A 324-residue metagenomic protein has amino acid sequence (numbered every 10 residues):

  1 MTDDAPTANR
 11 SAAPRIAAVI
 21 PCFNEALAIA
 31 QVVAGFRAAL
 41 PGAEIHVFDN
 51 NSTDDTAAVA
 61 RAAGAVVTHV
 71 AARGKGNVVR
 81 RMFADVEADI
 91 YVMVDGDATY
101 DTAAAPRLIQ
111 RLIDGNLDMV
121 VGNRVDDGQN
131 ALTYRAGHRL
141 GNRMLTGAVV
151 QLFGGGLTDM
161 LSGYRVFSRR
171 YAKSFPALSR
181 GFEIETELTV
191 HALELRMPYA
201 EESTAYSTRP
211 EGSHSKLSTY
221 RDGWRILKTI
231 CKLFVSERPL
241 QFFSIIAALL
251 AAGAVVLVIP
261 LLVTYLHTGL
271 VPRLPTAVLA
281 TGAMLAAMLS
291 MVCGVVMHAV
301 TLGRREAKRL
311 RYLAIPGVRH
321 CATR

Functional and structural regions predicted by a protein language model:
T2-S11, L178-S179, I184-R324: Hydrophobic helical membrane-anchoring modules
R15-A17, E44, E187: Cell-envelope/extracellular polymer assembly enzymes that use nucleotide-activated donors
N24-A38: Short, well-formed alpha-helical segments that are part of the catalytic scaffolds of diverse glycosyltransferases
E25-A28, S52, K75, D101: Donor nucleotide-sugar binding loop of glycosyltransferases
D49-A57: A conserved acidic beta->alpha catalytic loop
V70-D85, I90, T102-F182, T186 (+2 more regions): Acceptor/aglycone-binding surface of glycosyltransferases and processive sugar-polymer synthases
